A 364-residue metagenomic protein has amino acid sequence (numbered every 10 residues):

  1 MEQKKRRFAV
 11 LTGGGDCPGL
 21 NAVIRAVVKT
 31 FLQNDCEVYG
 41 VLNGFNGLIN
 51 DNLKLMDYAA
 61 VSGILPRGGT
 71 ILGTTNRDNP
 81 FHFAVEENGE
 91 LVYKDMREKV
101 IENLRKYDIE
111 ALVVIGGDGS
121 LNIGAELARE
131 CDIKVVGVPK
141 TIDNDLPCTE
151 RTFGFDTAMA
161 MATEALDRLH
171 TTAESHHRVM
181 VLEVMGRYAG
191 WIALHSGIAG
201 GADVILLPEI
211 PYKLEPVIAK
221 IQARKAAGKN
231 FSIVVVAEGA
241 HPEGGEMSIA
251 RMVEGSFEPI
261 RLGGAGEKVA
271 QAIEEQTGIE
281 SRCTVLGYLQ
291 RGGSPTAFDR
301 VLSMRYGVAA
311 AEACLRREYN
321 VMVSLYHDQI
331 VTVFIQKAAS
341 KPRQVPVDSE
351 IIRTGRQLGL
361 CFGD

Functional and structural regions predicted by a protein language model:
M1-G13, V23-D108, G119, P242-M247 (+7 more regions): A cross-family phosphate/adenosyl-ligand binding-site feature
L11-T12, V41-L42, G73-T74, V114-G116 (+6 more regions): Short beta-strand segments
C17-V27, L48-I49, K94-E98, L112-A125 (+5 more regions): Short glycine/serine/threonine-rich phosphate/pyrophosphate-binding segments that cradle anionic phosphate groups
D35, Y39-L42, A128-T152, M159-M161 (+1 more regions): Short, acidic/small-residue loops that bind anionic groups at enzyme active sites
N103, A111-G116, N122-E126, C131 (+2 more regions): Accessory alpha-helical/coil subdomains and C-terminal extensions that flank or cap enzyme catalytic cores
C148-T157, G293-R300: Short beta-strand elements at the ligand-binding edges of bilobed clamshell
V301-L315: Flexible loop/turn connectors
